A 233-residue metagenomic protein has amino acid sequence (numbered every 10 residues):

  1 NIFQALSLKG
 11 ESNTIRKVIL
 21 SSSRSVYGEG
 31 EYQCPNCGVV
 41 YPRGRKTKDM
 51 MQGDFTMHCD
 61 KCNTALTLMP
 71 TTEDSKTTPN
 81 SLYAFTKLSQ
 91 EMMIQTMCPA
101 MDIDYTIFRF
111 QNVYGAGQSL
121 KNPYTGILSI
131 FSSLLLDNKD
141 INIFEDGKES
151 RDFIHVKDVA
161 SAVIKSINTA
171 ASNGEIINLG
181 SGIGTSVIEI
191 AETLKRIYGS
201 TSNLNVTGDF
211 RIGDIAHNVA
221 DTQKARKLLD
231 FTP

Functional and structural regions predicted by a protein language model:
N1-Q111: N-terminal Rossmann-like NAD(P)+-binding domain of SDR-like oxidoreductases, especially those catalyzing
S25-Y27, Y114, I183-T185: Feature marks short, surface-exposed loop/turn motifs that line or immediately flank catalytic pockets and channel
E29-C34, Q118-N122, I190-A191, A216-N218: Short aromatic-enriched loop/helix-cap "lid" or pocket-rim segments at secondary-structure transitions that line
C34-V39, Y124-G126, A160, K195-R196: Glycine-rich, phosphate-binding/catalytic loops in enzymes
C62, L66-S81, Y105-S119, I130-I154 (+2 more regions): A conserved pocket-lining segment of Rossmann-fold NAD(P)-dependent short-chain dehydrogenase/reductase
L88-Q95, L128-S132, S161, I188: Conserved active-site helix of classical SDR/Rossmann-fold NAD(P)-dependent CH-OH oxidoreductases
L135-P233: C-terminal substrate-binding subdomain of Rossmann-fold SDR/epimerase-dehydratase oxidoreductases
